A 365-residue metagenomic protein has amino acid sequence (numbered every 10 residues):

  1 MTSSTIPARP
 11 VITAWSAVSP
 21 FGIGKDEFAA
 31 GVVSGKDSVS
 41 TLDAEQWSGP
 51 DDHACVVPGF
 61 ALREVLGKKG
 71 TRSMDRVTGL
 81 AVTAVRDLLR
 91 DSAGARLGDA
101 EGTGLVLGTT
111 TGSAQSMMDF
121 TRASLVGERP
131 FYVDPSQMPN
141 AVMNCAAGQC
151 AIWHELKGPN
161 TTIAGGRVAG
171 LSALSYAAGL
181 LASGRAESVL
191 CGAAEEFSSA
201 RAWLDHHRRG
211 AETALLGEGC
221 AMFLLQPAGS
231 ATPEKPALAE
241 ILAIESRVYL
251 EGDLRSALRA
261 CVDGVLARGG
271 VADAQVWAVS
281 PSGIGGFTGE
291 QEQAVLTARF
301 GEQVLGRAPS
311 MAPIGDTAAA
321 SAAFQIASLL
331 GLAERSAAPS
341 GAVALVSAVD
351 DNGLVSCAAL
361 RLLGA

Functional and structural regions predicted by a protein language model:
I6-R9, A100-T103, L156-P159, S183-V189 (+7 more regions): Short coil/turn connectors at secondary-structure junctions
I6-V18, D26, A30-D43, W203-A278 (+2 more regions): Condensing-enzyme catalytic core mediating Claisen C-C bond formation in acyl metabolism
V11-I12, V33-Q149, W153-H154, N160 (+1 more regions): Conserved beta-ketoacyl condensing-enzyme motif
S16, V106-T109, A164, V189-E195 (+2 more regions): Short beta-strand segments
D26, M118-P130, L204-E212, A294-E302 (+1 more regions): A glycine- and small-aliphatic-rich helix-loop capping segment at beta-alpha/alpha-beta transitions that lines
L66-R86, P135-V142, N160-S172, R208-A221 (+4 more regions): Active-site pocket-shaping loop/turn-to-helix segments
A81-A93, M143-A146, A151-L156, N160-G192 (+3 more regions): Active-site-proximal alpha-helical scaffold in enzymes
R185-R208, E212, I244-L254, S280-Q293 (+2 more regions): Acyl-CoA/ACP chain-elongation machinery
